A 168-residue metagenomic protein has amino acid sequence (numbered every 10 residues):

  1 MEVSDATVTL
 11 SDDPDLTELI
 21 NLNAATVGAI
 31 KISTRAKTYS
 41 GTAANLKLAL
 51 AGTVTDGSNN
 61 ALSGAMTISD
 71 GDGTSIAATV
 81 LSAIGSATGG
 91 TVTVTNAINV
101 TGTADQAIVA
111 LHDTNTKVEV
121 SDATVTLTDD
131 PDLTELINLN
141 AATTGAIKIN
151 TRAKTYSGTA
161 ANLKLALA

Functional and structural regions predicted by a protein language model:
M1-A168: General marker for long, soluble alpha-helical cores
